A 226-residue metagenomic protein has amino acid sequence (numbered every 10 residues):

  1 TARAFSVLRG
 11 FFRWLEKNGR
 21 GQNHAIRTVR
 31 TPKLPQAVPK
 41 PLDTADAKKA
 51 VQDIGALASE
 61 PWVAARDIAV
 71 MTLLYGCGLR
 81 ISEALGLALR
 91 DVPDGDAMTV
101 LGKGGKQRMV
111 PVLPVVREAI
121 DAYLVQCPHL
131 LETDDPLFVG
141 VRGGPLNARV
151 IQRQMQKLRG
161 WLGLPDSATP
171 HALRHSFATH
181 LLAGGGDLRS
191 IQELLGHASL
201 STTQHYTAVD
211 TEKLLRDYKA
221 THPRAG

Functional and structural regions predicted by a protein language model:
T1-G226: Conserved catalytic core of the tyrosine transesterase superfamily
